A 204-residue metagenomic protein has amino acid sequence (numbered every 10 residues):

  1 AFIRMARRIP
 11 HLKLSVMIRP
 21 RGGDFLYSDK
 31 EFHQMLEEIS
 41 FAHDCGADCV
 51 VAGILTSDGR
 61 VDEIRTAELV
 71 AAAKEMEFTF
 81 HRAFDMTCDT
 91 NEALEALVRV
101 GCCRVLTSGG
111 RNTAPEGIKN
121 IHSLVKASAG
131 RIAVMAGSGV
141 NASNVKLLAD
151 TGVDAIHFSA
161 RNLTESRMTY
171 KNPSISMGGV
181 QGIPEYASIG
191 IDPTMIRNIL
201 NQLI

Functional and structural regions predicted by a protein language model:
A1, Y27-D29, D62-R65, N91-A93 (+3 more regions): Short secondary-structure transition/capping segments
A1-G22, V61-R82, E116-A142, M177-I204: Alpha-helix-loop-beta-strand connector modules within alpha/beta enzyme cores
A1-I3, R7-E63: Active-site beta->alpha loop and helix N-cap motifs at the rims of alpha/beta catalytic domains
G23-F41, D85-V100, L124-G130, V134-A136 (+1 more regions): Catalytic cores of alpha/beta
E31-H33, L163-S188: Short, flexible, glycine-rich and Lys/Arg-enriched loop motifs at helix boundaries that contact anionic partners
E31-Q34, V61, C88-D89, T113-E116 (+1 more regions): Short secondary-structure boundary/capping elements
F41-G59, C102-P115, T151-P173: Glycine-rich phosphate-binding active-site loops on the catalytic face of alpha/beta enzymes
A47-C103: Hydrophobic, well-structured mid-protein blocks that either form specific transmembrane helices
